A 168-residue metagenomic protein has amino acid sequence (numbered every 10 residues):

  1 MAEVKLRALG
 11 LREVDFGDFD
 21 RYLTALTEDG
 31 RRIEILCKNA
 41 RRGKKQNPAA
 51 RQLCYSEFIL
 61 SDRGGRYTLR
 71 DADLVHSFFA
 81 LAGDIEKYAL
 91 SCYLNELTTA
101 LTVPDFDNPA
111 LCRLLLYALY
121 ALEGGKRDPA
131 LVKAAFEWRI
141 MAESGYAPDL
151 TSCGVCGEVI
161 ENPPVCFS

Functional and structural regions predicted by a protein language model:
M1-S168: Non-catalytic alpha-helical scaffolds and adjoining flexible linkers that form interface surfaces for assembly
